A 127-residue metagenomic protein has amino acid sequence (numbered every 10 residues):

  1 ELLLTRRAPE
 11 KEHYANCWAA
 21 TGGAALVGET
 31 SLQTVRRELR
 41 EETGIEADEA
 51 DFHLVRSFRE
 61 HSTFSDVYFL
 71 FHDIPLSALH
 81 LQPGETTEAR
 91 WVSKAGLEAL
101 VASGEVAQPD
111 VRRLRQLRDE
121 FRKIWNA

Functional and structural regions predicted by a protein language model:
E1-R37, E41: Conserved Nudix-box catalytic region and its N-terminal flanking loop in Nudix hydrolases and closely related
K11-N16, V27, H53-A127: Nudix hydrolase/Nudix homology domain
T43-A50: Short secondary-structure junctions
